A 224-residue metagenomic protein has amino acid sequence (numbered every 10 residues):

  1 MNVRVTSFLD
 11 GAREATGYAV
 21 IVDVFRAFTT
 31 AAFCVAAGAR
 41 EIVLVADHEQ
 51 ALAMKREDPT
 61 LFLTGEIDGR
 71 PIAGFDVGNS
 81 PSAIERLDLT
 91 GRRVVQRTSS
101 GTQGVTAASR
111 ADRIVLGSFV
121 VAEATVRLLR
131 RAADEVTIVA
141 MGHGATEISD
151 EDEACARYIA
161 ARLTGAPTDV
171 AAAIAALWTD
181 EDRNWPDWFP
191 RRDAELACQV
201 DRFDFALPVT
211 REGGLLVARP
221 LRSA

Functional and structural regions predicted by a protein language model:
R4-E14: A short acidic-Thr-Gly-centered motif at the start of a beta-strand
S7-L9, V22-F25, V45-H48, G65-D68 (+8 more regions): Fold-independent oxyanion-binding glycine-rich loops and adjacent beta-strand/coil segments at enzyme active sites
D10-A12, A19-F33: Short acidic, Gly/Ser-rich segments with clustered Asp/Glu that frequently serve as metal-coordination loops in enzyme
V22-T29, A46-E49, S99, V120 (+3 more regions): Conserved active-site and cofactor/substrate-binding residues in soluble primary-metabolism enzymes
F28, R40-D68: A short aromatic-anchored loop/beta-hairpin motif
T29-T30, Q50-A51, A172-W178: Feature captures the catalytic cores and cofactor-binding loops of soluble hydro-lyases/lyases that act on carboxylate
D58, G74-R113, R127, R131-D134 (+1 more regions): Long, charged alpha-helical interface segments
